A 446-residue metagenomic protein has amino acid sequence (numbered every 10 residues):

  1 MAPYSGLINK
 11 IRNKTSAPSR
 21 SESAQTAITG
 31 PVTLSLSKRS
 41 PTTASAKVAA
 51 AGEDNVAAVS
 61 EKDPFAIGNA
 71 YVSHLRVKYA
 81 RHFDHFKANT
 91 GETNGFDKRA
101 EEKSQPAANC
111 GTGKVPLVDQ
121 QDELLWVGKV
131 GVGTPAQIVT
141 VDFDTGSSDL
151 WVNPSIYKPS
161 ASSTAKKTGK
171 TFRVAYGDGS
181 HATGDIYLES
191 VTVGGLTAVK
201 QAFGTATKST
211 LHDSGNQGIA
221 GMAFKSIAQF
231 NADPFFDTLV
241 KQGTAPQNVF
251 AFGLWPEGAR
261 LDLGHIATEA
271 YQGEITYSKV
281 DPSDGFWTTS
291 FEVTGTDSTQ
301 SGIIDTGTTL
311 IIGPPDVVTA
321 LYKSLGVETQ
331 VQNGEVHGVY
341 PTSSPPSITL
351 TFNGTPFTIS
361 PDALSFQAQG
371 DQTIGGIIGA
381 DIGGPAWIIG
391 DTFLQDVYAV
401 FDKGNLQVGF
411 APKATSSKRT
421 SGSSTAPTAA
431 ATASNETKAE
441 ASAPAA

Functional and structural regions predicted by a protein language model:
M1-V199, E269-D281, I374-G379, K418 (+1 more regions): Zymogen propeptides
L34, A44, I67, S162 (+4 more regions): A generic alpha-helix propensity feature with a strong bias for hydrophobic helices
V115-F143, D149, K170-F172, Y176-A426: Active-site or ligand-binding cleft "flap/edge" segments
R419-A446: Ser/Thr/Gly/Pro-rich low-complexity, disordered linker/stalk segments of secreted and cell-surface proteins
